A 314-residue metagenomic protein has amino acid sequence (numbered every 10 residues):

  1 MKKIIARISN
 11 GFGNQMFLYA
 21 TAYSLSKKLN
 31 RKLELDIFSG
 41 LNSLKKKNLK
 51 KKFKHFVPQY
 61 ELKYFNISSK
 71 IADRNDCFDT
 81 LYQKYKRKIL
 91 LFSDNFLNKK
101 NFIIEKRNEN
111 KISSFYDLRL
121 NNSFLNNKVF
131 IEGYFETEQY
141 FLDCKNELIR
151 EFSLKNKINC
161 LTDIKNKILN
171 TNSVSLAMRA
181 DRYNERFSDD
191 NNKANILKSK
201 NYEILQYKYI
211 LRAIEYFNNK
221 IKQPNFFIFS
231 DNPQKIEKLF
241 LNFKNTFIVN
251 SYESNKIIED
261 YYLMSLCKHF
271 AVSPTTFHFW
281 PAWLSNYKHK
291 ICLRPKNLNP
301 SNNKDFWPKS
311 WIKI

Functional and structural regions predicted by a protein language model:
M1-I5: Extreme N-terminal starter segment of soluble prokaryotic enzymes
I8-F17: A short, glycine/small-residue-rich beta-strand->loop->alpha-helix junction that serves as a flexible
F12, L211, E215-N302: Donor-binding and catalytic core of enzymes assembling or modifying cell-surface/extracellular glycoconjugates
L18-L25: Short amphipathic alpha-helix
R31-N42: A short beta-strand-loop structural module common to alpha/beta enzyme folds
K46-Y64, K235-K244, K304-P308: Short, aromatic/basic amphipathic alpha-helical patches
N48-Y216, K220-I221: Secretory-pathway luminal glycosyltransferase catalytic domains
L298-I314: Leloir-type glycosyltransferase catalytic cores
